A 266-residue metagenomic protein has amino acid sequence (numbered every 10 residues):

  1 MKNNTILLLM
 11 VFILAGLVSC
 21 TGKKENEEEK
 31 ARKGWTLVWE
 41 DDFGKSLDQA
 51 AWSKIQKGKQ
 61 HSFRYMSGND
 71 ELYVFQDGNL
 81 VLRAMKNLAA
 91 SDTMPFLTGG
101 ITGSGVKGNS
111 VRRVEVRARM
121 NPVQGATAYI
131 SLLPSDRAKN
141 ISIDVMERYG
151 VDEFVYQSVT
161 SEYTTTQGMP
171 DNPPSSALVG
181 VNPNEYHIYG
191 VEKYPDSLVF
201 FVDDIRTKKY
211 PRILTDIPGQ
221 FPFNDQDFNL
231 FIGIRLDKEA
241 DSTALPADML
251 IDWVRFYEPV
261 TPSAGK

Functional and structural regions predicted by a protein language model:
M1-K2: N-terminal secretory signal peptides that target proteins for export/translocation
I6-A15: Sec-dependent N-terminal signal peptides
L17-S19: C-terminal motif of bacterial Sec signal peptides marking the signal peptidase cleavage site
K23-K266: GH16 jelly-roll
